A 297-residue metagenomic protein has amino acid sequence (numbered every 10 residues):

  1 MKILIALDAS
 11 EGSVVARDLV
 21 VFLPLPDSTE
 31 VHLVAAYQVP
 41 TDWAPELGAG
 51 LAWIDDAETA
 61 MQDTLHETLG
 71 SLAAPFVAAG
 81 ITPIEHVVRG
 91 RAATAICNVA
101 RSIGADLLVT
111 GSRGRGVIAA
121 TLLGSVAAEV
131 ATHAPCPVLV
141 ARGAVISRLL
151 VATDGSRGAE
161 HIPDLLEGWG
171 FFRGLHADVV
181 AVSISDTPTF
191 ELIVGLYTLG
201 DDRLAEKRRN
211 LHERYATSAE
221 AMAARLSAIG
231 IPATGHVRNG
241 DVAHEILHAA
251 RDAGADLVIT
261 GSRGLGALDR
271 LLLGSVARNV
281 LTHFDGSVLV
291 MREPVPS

Functional and structural regions predicted by a protein language model:
M1-A52, I81, I146-L204, R225-H236: Small/aliphatic-rich secondary-structure junction motif
K2, R17, F22-P26, A93-V145 (+1 more regions): Gly/Ser-rich helix-loop-strand patches that form or flank binding pockets for ribonucleotide-derived cofactors
G12, F22, T41, T59 (+4 more regions): Structural beta-alpha unit
S13, L65, L69, A159 (+1 more regions): Aromatic/hydrophobic pocket-lining residues that form the small-molecule binding cavity in soluble enzyme cores
A52-E67, D201-T217: A short acidic, glycine-rich active-site loop that binds or catalyzes chemistry on phosphate/adenosine moieties
E85-V87, V138, A181, G235-V237 (+1 more regions): Conserved beta-strand scaffold positions in the cores of enzyme catalytic domains, especially in NTP/NDP-utilizing
